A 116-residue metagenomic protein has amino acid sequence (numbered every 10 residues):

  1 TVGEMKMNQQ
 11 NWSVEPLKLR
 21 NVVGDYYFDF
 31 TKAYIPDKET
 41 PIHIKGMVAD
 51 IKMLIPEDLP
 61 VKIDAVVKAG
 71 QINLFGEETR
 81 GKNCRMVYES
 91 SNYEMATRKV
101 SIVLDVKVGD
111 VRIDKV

Functional and structural regions predicted by a protein language model:
E4-V116: Short, surface-exposed interaction patches in beta-rich subdomains that mediate adhesion/assembly near membranes
